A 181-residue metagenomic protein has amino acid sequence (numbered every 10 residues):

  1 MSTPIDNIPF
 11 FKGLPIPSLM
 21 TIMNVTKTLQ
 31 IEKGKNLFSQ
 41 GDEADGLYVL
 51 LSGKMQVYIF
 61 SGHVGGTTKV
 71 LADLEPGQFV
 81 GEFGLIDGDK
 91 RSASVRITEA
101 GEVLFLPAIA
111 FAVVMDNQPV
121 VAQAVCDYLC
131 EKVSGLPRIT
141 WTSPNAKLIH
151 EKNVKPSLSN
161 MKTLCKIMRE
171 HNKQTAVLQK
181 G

Functional and structural regions predicted by a protein language model:
I5-S61: Regulatory nucleotide-sensing modules
S18-T21, K90-S92, I109-N160, L164: A small-molecule sensor/coupling module
L47, D73, F105: Short aromatic/basic micro-patch
V57-Y58, E82-F83, A93-I97, V113-V114: Short beta-strand His + acidic residue motifs that chelate non-heme Fe in jelly-roll/DSBH and cupin folds
H63-V80: Short acidic-glycine-tyrosine-enriched beta hairpin
G101-L106, A110: A short hydrophobic beta-strand segment most commonly corresponding to one strand of the jelly-roll/cupin
S157-G181: Intrinsically disordered, low-complexity charged/polar segments
